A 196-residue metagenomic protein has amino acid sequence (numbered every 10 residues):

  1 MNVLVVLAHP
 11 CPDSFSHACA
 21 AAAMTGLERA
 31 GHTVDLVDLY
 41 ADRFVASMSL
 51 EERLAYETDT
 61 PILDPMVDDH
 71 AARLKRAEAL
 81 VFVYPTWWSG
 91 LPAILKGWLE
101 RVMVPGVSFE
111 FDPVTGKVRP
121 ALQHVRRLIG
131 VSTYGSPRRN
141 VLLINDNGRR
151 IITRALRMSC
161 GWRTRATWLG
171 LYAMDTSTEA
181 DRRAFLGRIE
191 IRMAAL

Functional and structural regions predicted by a protein language model:
M1-L4, V131-Y134, L169-A173: A short small-residue
M1-V107, A180, A184-L196: N-terminal beta1-alpha1-beta2 submodule of the flavodoxin-like/Rossmannoid cofactor-binding fold
V34-D35, V125-R127, T164-T167: Residue-level recognition of the N-termini of beta-strands and the immediately preceding loop/turn
V37, L91, D112, A166-T167: Residue-level detector of family-conserved "landmark" positions at structurally sensitive sites
D42, W87, G135-P137, M174: Short, solvent-exposed loop/turn segments at secondary-structure junctions
A77, V83, Q123-H124, L156-T164: A structural motif corresponding to the C-terminal end of an alpha-helix and its immediate exit/capping segment
E110-M158: Short, glycine-/small-residue-rich phosphate/pyrophosphate-handling segment
R139-L143, N147-L196: Glycine-rich phosphate/pyrophosphate-binding loop and the adjoining helix
